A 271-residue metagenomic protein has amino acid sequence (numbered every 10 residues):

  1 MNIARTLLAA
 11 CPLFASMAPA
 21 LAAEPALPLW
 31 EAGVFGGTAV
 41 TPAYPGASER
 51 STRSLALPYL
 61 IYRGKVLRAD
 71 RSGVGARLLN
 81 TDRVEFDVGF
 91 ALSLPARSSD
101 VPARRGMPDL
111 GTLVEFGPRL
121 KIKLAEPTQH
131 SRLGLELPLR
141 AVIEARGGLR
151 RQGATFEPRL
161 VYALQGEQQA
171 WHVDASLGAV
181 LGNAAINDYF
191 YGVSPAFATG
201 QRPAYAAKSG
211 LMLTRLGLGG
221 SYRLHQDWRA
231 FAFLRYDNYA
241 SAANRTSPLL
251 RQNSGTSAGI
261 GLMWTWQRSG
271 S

Functional and structural regions predicted by a protein language model:
M1-P28, R268-S271: Cleavable N-terminal export/targeting peptides
A22-W30, P45-G46, K65-V84, A125-L133 (+4 more regions): Short loop/turn motifs that connect adjacent beta-strands in outer-membrane beta-barrel proteins
A26, S48-R50, L110-T112, R150-Q152 (+2 more regions): Short sequence motifs at beta-strands and strand-loop junctions characteristic of Gram-negative outer-membrane
W30-G36, A56, L67-A69, V84-V88 (+6 more regions): Transmembrane beta-strands of outer-membrane beta-barrel proteins
T38-P42, Y62-G64, F90-A96, I122-L124 (+5 more regions): Transmembrane beta-strands of outer-membrane beta-barrel pores
P42-P45, V74, P102-G106, V142-G148 (+2 more regions): Extracellular loop and loop/strand-boundary signature of outer-membrane beta-barrel proteins
L57-I61, L160, N253-S271: Outer-membrane beta-barrel "beta-signal"
G147-R229, D237-A242, L249: Outer-membrane beta-barrel transmembrane domain signature
